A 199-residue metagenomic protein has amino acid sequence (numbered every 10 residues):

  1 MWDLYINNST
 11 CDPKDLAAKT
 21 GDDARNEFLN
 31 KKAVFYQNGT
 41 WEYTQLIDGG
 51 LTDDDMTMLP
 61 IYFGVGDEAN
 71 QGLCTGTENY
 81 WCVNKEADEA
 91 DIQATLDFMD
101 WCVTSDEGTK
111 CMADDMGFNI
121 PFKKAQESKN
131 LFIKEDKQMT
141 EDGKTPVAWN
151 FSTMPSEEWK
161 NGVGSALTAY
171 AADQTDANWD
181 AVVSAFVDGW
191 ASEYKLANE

Functional and structural regions predicted by a protein language model:
M1, D48-G50, F63-L73, K124-E127 (+2 more regions): Short, solvent-exposed loop/beta-turn-alpha elements that line the ligand-binding surface or hinge of extracytoplasmic
M1-A18: Glycine-centered hinge/linker elements that transmit conformational signals in sensory and ligand-binding systems
N8-T10, G49-M116: Extracytoplasmic/periplasmic substrate-recognition and gating elements
D15-L29: Short helix-initiation/N-cap motifs at beta->coil->alpha
G21, N38-Y43, T77-N79: Beta->alpha turn/N-cap motifs
N30-N38: Alpha-to-beta junction loops
Y43-G50, A191-Y194: Pocket-flanking alpha-helical
E141-E199: Conserved C-terminal helix/tail region of periplasmic/extracytoplasmic solute-binding proteins
